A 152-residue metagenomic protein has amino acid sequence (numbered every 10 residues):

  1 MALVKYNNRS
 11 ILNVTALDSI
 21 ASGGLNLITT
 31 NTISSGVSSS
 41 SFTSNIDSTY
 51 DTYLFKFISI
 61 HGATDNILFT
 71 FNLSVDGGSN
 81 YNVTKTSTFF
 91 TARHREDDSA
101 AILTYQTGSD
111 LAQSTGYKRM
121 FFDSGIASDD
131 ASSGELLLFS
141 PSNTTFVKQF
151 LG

Functional and structural regions predicted by a protein language model:
A2-G152: Surface-exposed molecular-recognition determinants
